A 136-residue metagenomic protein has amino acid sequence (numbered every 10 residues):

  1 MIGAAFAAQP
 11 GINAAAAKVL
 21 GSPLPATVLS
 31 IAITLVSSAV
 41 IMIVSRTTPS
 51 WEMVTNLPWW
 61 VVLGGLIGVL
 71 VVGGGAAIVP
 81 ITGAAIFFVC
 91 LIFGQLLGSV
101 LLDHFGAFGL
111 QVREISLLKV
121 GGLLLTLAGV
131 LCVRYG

Functional and structural regions predicted by a protein language model:
M1, A15-K18, A32-W60, L110-L118 (+1 more regions): Membrane-interface interhelical linkers
M1-V19, L70, G74: Glycine-/small-residue-enriched transmembrane alpha-helix faces in small-molecule transporters and effluxers
K18-S22, G74-F93: Structural motif at transmembrane-helix junctions in multi-pass transporters
P23-L29: Membrane-interface alpha-helices at helix entry/exit sites of multi-pass transporters
L35-V36, L70, L97, L127: Small-residue-rich packing faces within the transmembrane alpha-helices of Major Facilitator Superfamily
V61-T82, C132: Specific transmembrane alpha-helical segments of multi-pass solute transporters/efflux pumps, especially DMT/EamA
L97-L117: C-terminal transmembrane-helix exit sites in multi-pass transporters
S116-R134: Hydrophobic transmembrane alpha-helices of multi-pass small-molecule transport proteins
